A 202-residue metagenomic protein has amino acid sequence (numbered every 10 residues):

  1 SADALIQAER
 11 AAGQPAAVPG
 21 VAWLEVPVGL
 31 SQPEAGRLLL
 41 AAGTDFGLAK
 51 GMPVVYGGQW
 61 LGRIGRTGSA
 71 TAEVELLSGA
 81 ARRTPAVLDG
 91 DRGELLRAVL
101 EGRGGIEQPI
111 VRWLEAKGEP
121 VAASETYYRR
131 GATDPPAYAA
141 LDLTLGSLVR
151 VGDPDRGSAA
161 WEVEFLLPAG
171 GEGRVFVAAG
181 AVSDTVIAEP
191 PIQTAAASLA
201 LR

Functional and structural regions predicted by a protein language model:
S1-R202: Extracytoplasmic/periplasmic terminal helices and flexible tails
